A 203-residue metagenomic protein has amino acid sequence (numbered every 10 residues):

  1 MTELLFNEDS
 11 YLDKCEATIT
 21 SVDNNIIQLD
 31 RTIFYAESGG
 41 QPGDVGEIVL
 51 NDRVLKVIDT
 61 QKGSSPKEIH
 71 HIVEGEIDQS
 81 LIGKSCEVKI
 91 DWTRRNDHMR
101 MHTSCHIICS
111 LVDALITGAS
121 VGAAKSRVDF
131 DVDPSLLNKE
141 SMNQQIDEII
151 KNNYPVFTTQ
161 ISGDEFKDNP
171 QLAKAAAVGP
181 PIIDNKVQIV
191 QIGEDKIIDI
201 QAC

Functional and structural regions predicted by a protein language model:
M1-C203: Active-/binding-site microenvironments in catalytic and ligand-binding cores
